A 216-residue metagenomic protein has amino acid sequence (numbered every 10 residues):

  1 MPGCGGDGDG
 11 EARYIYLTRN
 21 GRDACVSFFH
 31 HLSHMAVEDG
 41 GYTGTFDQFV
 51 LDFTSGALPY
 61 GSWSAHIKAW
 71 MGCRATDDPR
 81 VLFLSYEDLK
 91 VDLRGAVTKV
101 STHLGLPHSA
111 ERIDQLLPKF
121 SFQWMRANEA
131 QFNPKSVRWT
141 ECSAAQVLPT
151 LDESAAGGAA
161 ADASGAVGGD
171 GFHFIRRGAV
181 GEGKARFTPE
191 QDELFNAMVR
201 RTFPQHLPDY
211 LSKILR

Functional and structural regions predicted by a protein language model:
P2-E11: Short, conserved loop/helix-junction motifs that constitute active-site signature segments in enzyme catalytic cores
R13-F28, F195: Conserved phosphate-donor/acceptor-positioning beta-strand/loop module used by diverse small-molecule
Y16-L17, F83-S85: A structural signal for short, well-ordered beta-strand segments and their strand-loop junctions that often border
T18, G40-T43: Conserved NB-ARC/NACHT P-loop NTPase core of NLR-like innate immune receptors
D23-C25, V91-D92, P204: Eukaryotic short linear interaction motifs
S27-H31, G95-T98: Short coil/turn segments at secondary-structure boundaries
L32-G40: A short alpha->loop->secondary-structure connector
A36, D47-A57, G61-R74, P79-L82 (+2 more regions): PAPS-dependent sulfotransferases, especially Golgi type II membrane carbohydrate sulfotransferases
